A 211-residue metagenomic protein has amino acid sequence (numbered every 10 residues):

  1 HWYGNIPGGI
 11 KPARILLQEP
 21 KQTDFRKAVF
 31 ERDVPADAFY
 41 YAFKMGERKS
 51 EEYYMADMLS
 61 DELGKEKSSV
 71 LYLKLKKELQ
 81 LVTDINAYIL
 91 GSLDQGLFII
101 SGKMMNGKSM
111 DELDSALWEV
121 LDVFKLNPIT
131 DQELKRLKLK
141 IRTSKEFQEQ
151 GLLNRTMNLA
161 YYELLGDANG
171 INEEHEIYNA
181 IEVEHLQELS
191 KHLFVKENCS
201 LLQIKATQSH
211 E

Functional and structural regions predicted by a protein language model:
H1-E47, Q148, Q203-E211: An aromatic/glycine/proline-enriched structural segment found at the starts of mature extracellular/organellar domains
Y3, P7, L63-K67, W118-K125: Short amphipathic alpha-helical signal-transduction/dimerization elements
L17, Y72-L73: Phosphate-proximal small/polar/acidic motifs at interfaces that engage nucleotide phosphates, polyphosphates
A28, N86-I89, Q187-K191: Generic recognition of flexible, low-complexity loop/linker segments
D37-G46, L73-A180, N198-A206: M16 family metallopeptidases and their MPP-like homologs
Y41, S50-L63, L73-L75: Active/ligand-binding-proximal structured segments within catalytic/core domains that scaffold catalytic residues
E52-A56, S60, S68, M110-D114: Short, charged, low-complexity patches
Q187-Q203: Bilobed periplasmic-binding protein-like "clamshell/Venus-flytrap" ligand-binding domains
